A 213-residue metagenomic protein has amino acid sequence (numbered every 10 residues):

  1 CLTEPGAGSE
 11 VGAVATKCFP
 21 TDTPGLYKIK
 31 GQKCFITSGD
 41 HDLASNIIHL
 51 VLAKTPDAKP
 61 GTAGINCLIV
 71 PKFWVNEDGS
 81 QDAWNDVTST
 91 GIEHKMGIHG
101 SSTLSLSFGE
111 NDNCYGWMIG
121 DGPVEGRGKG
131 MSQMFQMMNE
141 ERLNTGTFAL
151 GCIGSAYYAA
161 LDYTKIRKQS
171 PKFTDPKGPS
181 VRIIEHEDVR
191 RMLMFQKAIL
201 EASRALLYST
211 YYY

Functional and structural regions predicted by a protein language model:
C1, A15-F19, L26-K30, F35 (+6 more regions): Structured core elements
C1, K30-I36, N46, D86-I92 (+3 more regions): Glycine- and acidic
C1-V11, N66, E77, D86-V87 (+1 more regions): Glycine/proline-enriched, intrinsically flexible loops and inter-domain linkers
C1-Y27, Q32-F35, H186-Y213: Gly/Pro-rich turn-and-neighbor structural signature
G6-S9, D40-D42, K59, K95-S102: Short Gly/Pro-enriched turn/cap motifs at secondary-structure boundaries
L26, K30-W84: A short core secondary-structure module
W74-T90, K95, S105-E141, L161-I184: A glycine-rich, basic-preceded beta-loop-alpha segment at the flavin cofactor/substrate interface of flavin-utilizing
N139-Y213: Extended amphipathic alpha-helical segments enriched in small hydrophobics
